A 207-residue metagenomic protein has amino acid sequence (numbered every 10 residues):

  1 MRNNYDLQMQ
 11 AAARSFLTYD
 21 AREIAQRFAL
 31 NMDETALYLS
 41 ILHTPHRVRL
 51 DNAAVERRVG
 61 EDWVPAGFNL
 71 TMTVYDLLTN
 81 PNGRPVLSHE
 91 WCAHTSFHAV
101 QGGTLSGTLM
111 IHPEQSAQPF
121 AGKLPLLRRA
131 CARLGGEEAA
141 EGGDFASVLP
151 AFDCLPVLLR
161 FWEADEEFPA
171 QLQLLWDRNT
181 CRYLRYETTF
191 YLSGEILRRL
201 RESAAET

Functional and structural regions predicted by a protein language model:
M1-T35, L70, L77-G135: Short Lys/Arg-enriched alpha/beta "domain-start" segment
I24-D51, A139-E163: Amphipathic, interaction-prone secondary-structure segments
T44-L70, W162-E187: Intrinsically disordered, low-complexity regulatory segments enriched in Ser/Thr/Pro and charged residues
G60, V64, A117, F145 (+1 more regions): Short, charged/polar micro-motifs that form catalytic or ligand-binding hotspots
A66-G83, L192-R198: Short, hydrophobic/amphipathic alpha-helical patches that form generic packing surfaces within helical domains
G102-L109, V157-E163, T189-Y191: Short, charged low-complexity intrinsically disordered segments located at boundaries of structured domains
F120-R182: Conserved binding-pocket/active-site segment within a compact domain
D177-T207: A recognition module on extended beta-rich or small alphabeta surfaces enriched in W/G with H and D/E
